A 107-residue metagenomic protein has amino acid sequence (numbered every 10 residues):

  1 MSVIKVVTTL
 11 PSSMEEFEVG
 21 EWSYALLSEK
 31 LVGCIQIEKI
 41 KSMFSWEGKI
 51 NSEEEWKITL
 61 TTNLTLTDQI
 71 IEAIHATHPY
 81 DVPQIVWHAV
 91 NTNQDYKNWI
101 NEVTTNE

Functional and structural regions predicted by a protein language model:
M1-E107: Positively charged, small/polar-rich N-terminal and surface patches that mediate targeting and assembly and bind
